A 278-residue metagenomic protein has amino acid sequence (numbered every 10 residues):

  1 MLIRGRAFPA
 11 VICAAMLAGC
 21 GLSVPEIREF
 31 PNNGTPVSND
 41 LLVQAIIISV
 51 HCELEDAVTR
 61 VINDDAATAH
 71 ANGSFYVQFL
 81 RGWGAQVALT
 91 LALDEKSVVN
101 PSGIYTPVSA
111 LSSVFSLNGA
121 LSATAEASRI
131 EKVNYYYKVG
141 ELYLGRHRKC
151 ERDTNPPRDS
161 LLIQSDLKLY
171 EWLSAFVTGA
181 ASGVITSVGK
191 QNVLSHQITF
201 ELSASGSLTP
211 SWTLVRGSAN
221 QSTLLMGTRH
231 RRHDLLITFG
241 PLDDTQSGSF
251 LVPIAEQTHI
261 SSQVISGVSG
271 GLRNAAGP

Functional and structural regions predicted by a protein language model:
M1-A10: Bacterial N-terminal signal peptides that target proteins for export
M16-G19: C-terminal motif of bacterial Sec signal peptides marking the signal peptidase cleavage site
G21-P278: N-terminal amphipathic/basic membrane-interacting segments and domains, especially the gasdermin N-terminal
